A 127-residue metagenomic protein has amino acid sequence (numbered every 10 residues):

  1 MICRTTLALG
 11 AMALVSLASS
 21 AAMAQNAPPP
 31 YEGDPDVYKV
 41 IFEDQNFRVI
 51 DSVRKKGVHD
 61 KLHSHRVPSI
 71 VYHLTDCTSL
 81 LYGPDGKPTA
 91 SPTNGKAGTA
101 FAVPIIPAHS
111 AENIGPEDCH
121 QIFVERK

Functional and structural regions predicted by a protein language model:
M1-C3: N-terminal secretory signal peptides that target proteins for export/translocation
A8-A18: Bacterial N-terminal signal peptides
S20-A24: Sec/Tat signal peptide C-region and signal peptidase I cleavage site
D34-L62, R66-V71, I122-V124: A short glycine-rich, His/Asp/Glu-containing loop-to-beta-strand
E43, G86-I105: Short acidic-glycine-tyrosine-enriched beta hairpin
G57-K61, K96-E112: Histidine-centered metal-chelating micro-motifs
H65-D85: Glycine- and acidic-residue-biased ligand/ion/polar-headgroup-sensing regions
P104-K127: Ligand-binding loop in jelly-roll beta-barrel domains
